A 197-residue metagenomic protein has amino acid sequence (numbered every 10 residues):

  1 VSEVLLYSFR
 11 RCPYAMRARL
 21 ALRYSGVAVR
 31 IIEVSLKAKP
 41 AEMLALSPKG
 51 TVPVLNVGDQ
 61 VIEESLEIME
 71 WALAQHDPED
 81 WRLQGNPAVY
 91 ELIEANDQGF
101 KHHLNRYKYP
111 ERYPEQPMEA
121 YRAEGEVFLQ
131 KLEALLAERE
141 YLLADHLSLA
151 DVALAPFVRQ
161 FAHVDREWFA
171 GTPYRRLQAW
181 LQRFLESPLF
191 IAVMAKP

Functional and structural regions predicted by a protein language model:
V1-V127, E133, E138-E140: GST-like domain detector, emphasizing the conserved glutathione-binding G-site in the N-terminal thioredoxin-like
A21, F169, S187-F190: A structural signal for the main folded, soluble domain(s) of proteins
K39, G85, Y121, D145-L154 (+1 more regions): Short, conserved alpha-helical segments within structured domains
K131, A155-A162, L181, L185: Catalytic cores of nucleotide-enabled group-transfer and carboxylate-activating enzymes in metabolic and assembly-line
A134-D145, L189-M194: Surface-exposed helix-capping loop/turn segments at secondary-structure junctions
L142-E167: GST superfamily/GST-like fold recognition
E167-R175: Catalytic and substrate-binding regions of cell-wall glycan-acting enzymes that process beta-1,4-linked
R175-P197: Long hydrophobic alpha-helical segments typical of transmembrane helices together with their membrane-interfacial
